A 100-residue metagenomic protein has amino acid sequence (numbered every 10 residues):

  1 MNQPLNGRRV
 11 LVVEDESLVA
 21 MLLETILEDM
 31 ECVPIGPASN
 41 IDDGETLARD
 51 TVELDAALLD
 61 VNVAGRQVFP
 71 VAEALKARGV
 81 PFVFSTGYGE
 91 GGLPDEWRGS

Functional and structural regions predicted by a protein language model:
M1-R9, D42, P94: Non-catalytic signal-transmission and effector/linker regions of two-component phosphorelay proteins
E14: Conserved acidic carboxylate
S17-G36: Two-component/phosphorelay signaling modules centered on CheY-like receiver
P37-A56: Acidic, metal-coordinating helix/loop segments flanking the phosphotransfer/catalytic sites of two-component signaling
N40-D43, G65-P70: Acidic catalytic/metal-coordinating carboxylates
D60: Active-site residues of response regulator receiver
F69-V80: Short amphipathic alpha-helix used as the core "switch/output" element in two-component signaling
